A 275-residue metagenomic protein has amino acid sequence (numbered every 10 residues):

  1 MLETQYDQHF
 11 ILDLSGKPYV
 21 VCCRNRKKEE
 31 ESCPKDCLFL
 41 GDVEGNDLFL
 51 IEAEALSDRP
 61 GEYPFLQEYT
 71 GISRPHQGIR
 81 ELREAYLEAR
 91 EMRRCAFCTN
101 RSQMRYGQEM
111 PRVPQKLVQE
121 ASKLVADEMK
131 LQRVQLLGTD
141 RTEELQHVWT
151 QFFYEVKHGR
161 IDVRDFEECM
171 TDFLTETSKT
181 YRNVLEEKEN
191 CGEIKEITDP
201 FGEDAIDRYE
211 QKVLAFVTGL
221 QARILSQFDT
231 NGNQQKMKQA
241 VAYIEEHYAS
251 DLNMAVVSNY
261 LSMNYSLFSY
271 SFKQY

Functional and structural regions predicted by a protein language model:
M1, Q234-Q235, Y248: Short coupling/linker segments associated with nucleotidyl cyclase/phosphodiesterase signaling modules
M1-T230: Hydrophobic, helix-rich cores of sensory/ligand-binding and other regulatory modules that couple small-molecule
E176, A240-Y243: Short amphipathic alpha-helical elements of helix-turn-helix/winged-helix folds
L214-V217, S226-Q227, Y243-H247, D251 (+1 more regions): Basic/polar phosphate-binding segments, predominantly the helix-turn-helix DNA-binding elements of transcriptional
G232-A240: N-terminal positioning helix adjacent to the helix-turn-helix/winged-helix DNA-binding module
